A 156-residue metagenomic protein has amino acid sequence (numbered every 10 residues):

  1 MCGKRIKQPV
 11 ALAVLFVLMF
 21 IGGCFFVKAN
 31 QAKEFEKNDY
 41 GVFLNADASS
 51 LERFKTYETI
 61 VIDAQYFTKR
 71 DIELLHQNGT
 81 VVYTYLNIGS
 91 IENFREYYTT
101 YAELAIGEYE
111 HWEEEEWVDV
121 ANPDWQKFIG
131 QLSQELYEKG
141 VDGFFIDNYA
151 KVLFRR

Functional and structural regions predicted by a protein language model:
C2-L15: N-terminal Sec-pathway targeting helices
V14-G22: Bacterial N-terminal signal peptides
I21, F25-R156: Glycan-processing catalytic domains of CAZymes
